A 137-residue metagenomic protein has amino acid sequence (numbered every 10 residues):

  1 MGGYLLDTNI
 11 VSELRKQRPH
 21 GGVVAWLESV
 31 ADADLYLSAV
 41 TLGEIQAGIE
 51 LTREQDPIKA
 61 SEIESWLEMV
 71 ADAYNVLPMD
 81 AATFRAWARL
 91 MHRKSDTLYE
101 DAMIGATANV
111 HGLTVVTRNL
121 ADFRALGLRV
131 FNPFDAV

Functional and structural regions predicted by a protein language model:
M1-L37, T41, L51-L67, V137: Short, well-structured N-terminal submotif of metal-dependent ribonuclease cores
Y36-S38, V116, F131: Structural detector of well-ordered beta-strand residues that form the stable sheet scaffold of enzyme domains
A47-E50, S61, A73-R118, V137: Active-site neighborhoods of divalent-metal-dependent phosphate/nucleic-acid chemistry enzymes
F131-V137: Generic C-terminal helix-cap and adjacent flexible tail
